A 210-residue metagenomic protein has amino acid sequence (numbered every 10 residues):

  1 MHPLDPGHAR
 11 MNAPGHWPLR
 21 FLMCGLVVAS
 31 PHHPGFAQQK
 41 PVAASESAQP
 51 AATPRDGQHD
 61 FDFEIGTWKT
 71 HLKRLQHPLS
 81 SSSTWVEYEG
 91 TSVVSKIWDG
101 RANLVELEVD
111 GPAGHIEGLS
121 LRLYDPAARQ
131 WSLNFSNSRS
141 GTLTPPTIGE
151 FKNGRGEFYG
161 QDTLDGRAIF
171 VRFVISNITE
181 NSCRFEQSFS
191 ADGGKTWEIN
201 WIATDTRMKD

Functional and structural regions predicted by a protein language model:
M1-H16: N-terminal secretory signal peptides that target proteins for export/translocation
H8, P34-F36: Glycine-centered signal
P18-P31: Bacterial N-terminal signal peptides
F36-D210: Hydrophobic small-molecule pocket/channel-lining residues, especially in calycin-type beta-barrels
